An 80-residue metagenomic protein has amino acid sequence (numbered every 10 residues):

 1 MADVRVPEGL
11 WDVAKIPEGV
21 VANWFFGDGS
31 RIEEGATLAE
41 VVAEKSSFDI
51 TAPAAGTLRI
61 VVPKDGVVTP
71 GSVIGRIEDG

Functional and structural regions predicted by a protein language model:
M1-T37, D49, I60-V61: Acidic, low-complexity mobile loops and tails
E33-T51, G71-G80: Short hydrophobic beta/alpha edge segments that flank linear recognition/processing sites
A54: A cytosolic small-molecule/anion-sensing beta-strand core signal
V61-I74: PDZ-domain C-terminal substructure recognizer with occasional recognition of PDZ-binding tails
